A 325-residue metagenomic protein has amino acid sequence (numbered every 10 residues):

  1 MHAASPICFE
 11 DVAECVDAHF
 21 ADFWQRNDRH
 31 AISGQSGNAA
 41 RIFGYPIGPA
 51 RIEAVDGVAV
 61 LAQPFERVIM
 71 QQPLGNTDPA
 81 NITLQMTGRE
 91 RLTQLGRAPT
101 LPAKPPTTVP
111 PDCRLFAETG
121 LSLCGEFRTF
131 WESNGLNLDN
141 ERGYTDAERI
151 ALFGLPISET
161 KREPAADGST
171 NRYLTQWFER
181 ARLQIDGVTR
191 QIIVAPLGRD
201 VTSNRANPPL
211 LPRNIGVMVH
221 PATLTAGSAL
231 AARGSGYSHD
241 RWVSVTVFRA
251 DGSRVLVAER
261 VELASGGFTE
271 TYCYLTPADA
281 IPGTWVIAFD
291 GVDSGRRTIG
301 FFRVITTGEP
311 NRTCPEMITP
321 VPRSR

Functional and structural regions predicted by a protein language model:
M1-G216: Extended, compositionally biased repeat/scaffold regions that form elongated interaction surfaces
P209-R325: Extracytoplasmic/secretory-pathway segments with low complexity and glycosylation-like composition
